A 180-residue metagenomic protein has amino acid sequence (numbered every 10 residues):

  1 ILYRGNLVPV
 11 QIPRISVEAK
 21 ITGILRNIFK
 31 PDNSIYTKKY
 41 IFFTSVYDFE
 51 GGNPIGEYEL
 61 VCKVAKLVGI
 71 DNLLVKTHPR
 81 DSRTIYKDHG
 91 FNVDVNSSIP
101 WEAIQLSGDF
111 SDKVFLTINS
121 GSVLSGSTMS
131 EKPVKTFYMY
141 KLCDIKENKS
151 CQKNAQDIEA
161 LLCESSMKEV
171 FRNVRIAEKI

Functional and structural regions predicted by a protein language model:
I1-K39, F43-T44: A nucleotide-sugar donor-handling region in carbohydrate enzymes
Y3-I12, Y86-P100, E131-V134, A160-A177: Active-site regions of enzymes building and remodeling cell-envelope glycoconjugates
D32-T37, A65-I70, Q105-D112: Flexible, charged surface loops at secondary-structure boundaries
T37-D48, T77-R80, Y138-D144: Short loop/turn segments at strand-loop or loop-helix junctions that form parts of catalytic or ligand-binding pockets
K38-K39, D71-N72, P133-K135: Residues at the starts of beta-strands that form the adenosine-phosphate
D48-K87, F91-W101: Donor-nucleotide binding loops and adjacent catalytic segments primarily of GT-B fold Leloir glycosyltransferases
P79-L124, T128-M129: Donor nucleotide-activated moiety binding/catalytic core segment of transferases that use nucleotide-activated donors
S122-I180: Catalytic binding pocket for nucleotide-activated donors in carbohydrate/polymer assembly enzymes
